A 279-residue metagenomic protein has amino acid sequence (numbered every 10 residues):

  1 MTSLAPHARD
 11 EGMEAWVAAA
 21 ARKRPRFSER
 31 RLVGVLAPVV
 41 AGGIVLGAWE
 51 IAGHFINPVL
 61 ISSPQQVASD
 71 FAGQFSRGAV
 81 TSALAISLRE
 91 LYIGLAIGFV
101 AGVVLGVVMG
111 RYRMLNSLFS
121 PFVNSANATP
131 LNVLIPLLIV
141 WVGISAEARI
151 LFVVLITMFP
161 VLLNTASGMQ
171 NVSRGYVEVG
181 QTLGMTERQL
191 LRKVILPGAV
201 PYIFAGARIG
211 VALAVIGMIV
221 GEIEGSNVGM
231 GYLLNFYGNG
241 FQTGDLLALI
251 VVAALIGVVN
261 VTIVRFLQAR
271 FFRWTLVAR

Functional and structural regions predicted by a protein language model:
M1-A41, T262-R279: Transmembrane alpha-helical segments of polytopic membrane transport and secretion proteins
R22-E29, H54-A96: Periplasmic/extracellular loop-to-transmembrane helix junction in inner-membrane transport proteins
G94-V123: Transmembrane-helix boundary motif in ABC transporter permease subunits
R113, P201, L247-R279: C-terminal transmembrane helix and the adjacent membrane-cytosol boundary/short C-terminal tail of inner/organellar
N124-P160, S167-G168: Generic hydrophobic transmembrane alpha-helix motif, especially the helices
V140, M169, I216-A253, F272 (+1 more regions): Glycine-rich helix-loop "coupling/hinge" segments at transmembrane-helix boundaries in multipass transporters
L151-L155, E187-G221, A248, A253: Transmembrane alpha-helices
N164-I209, M230, L234: Short cytoplasmic-facing helical segments at TM-TM junctions of multi-pass membrane proteins
